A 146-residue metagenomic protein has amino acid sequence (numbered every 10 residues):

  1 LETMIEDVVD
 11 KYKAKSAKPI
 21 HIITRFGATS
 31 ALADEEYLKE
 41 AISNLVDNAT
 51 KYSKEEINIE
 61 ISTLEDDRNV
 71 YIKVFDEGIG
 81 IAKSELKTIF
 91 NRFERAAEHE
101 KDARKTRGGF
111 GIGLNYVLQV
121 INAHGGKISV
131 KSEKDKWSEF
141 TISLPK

Functional and structural regions predicted by a protein language model:
L1-D10: A conserved beta-strand-to-alpha-helix junction within the catalytic ATP-binding
F26, S30-A33: Conserved micro-motifs of the catalytic ATP-binding
A49-T50: Short helix-loop "hinge" at the ATP-lid/N-box region of the Bergerat-fold HATPase_c
E56-R68: Short beta-strand/loop element within the Bergerat-fold HATPase_c
I81-E94: Short conserved segment of the HATPase_c
E94-G108: Glycine-rich ATP-lid/hinge loop adjacent to the conserved G-boxes
